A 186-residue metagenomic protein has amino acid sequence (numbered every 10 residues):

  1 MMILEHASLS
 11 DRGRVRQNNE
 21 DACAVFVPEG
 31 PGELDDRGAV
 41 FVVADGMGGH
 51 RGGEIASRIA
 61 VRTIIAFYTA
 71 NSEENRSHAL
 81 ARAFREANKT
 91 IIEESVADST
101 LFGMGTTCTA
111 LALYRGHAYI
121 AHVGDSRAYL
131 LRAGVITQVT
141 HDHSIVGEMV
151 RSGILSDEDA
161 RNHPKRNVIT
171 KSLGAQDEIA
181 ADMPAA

Functional and structural regions predicted by a protein language model:
M1-A186: PP2C/PPM-type serine/threonine phosphatase catalytic domain
